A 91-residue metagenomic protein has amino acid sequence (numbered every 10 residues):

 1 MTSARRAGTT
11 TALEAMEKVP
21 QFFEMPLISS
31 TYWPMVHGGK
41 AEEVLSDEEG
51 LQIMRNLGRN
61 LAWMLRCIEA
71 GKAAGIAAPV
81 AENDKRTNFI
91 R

Functional and structural regions predicted by a protein language model:
M1-Y32: Helix-loop-strand module that forms the ligand-binding subsite of alpha/beta enzymes
P26-R91: Glycine-rich phosphate/pyrophosphate-binding loop and the adjoining helix
